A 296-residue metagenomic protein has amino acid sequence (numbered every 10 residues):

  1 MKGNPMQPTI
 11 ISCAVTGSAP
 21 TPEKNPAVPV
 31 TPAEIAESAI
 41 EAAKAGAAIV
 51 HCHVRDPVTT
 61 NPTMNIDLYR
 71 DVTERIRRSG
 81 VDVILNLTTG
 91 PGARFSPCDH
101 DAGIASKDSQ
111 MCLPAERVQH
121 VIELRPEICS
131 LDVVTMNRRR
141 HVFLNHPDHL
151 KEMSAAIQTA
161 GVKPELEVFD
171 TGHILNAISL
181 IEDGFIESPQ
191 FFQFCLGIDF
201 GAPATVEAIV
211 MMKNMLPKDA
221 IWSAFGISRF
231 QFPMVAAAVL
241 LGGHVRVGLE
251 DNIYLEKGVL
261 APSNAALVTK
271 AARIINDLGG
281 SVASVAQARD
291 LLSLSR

Functional and structural regions predicted by a protein language model:
K2-A27, P91-G92, P97-H100, S130-N137: N-terminal small/glycine-rich loop or linker at the start of catalytic domains across soluble metabolic enzymes
C13, P32, A36-E37, A47-T59 (+1 more regions): Histidine-centered catalytic micro-motifs
E23, A48-V72, R138, C195-L196 (+1 more regions): Glycine-rich, proline-tolerant flexible connector loops at the mouths of alpha/beta enzymes
P32, Y69-L144: Active-site beta->alpha loop and helix N-cap motifs at the rims of alpha/beta catalytic domains
I35, A42, H53, C129 (+3 more regions): Conserved, mostly hydrophobic/aromatic
T60-T89, E152-T159, M211-D219, A265-I275: Alpha-helix-loop-beta-strand connector modules within alpha/beta enzyme cores
E127-E250, A261-A266: Catalytic alpha/beta core domains of metabolic enzymes, predominantly
T269, R273-R296: Mid-to-C-terminal alpha-helical segments outside catalytic/metal-binding sites
